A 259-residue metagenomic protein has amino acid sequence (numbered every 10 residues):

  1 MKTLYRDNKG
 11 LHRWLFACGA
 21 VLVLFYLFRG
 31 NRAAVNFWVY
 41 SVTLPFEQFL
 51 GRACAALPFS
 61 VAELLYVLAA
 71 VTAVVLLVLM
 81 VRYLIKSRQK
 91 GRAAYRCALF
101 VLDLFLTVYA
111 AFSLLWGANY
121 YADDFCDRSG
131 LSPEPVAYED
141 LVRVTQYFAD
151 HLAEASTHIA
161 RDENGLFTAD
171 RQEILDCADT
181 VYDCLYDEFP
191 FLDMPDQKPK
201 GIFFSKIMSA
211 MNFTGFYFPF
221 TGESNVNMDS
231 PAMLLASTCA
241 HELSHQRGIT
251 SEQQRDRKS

Functional and structural regions predicted by a protein language model:
M1-Y5, Y83-Y95: Membrane-interfacial, low-structure loops and terminal tails that flank and connect transmembrane helices in multi-pass
Y5-C18, L99-V101: Alpha-helical transmembrane segments and their helix-start/interface "positive-inside/aromatic belt" motifs in integral
G19-R82: Membrane-embedded alpha-helical segments of integral membrane proteins
V74-V75, R92-C126: Transmembrane alpha-helices and immediately adjacent membrane-cytoplasm interface residues in multi-pass integral
G117-D187: Membrane-interface segments at or immediately adjacent to transmembrane helices that form the boundary between
A160-M228, A232-M233: Auxiliary, metal-adjacent structural segments of Zn-dependent hydrolase domains
A232-R247: Short alpha-helix carrying the canonical HExxH Zn2+-binding catalytic motif
S259: Conserved small/polar residues in nucleotide/adenosyl-binding loops
